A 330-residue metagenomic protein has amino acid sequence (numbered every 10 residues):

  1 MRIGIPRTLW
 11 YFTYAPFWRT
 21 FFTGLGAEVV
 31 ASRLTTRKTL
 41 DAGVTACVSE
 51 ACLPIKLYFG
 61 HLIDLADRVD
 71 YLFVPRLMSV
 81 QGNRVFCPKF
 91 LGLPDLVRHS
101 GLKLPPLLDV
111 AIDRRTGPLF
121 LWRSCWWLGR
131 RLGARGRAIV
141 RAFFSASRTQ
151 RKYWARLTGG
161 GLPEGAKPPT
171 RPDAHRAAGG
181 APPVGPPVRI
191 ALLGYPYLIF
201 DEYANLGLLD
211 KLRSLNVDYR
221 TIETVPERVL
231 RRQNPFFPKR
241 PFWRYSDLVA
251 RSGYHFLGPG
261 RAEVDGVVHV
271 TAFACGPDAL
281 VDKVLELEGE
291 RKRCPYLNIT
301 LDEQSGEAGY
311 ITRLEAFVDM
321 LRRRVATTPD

Functional and structural regions predicted by a protein language model:
M1-D330: An N-terminal assembly and electron-transfer interface module characteristic of large anaerobic redox and radical
